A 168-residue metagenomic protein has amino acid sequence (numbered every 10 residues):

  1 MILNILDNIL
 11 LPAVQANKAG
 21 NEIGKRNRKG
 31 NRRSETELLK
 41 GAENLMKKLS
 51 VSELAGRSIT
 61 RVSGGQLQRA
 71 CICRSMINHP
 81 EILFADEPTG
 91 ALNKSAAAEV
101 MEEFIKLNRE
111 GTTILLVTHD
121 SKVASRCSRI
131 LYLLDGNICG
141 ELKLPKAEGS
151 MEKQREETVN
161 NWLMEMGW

Functional and structural regions predicted by a protein language model:
L6-V14: Short helical segment in ABC ATPase nucleotide-binding domains corresponding to the A-loop/adjacent helical element
V14-N17, E22-L54: Conserved ABC ATPase "signature" region
S58-V62, Q66: Conserved ABC ATPase signature
I72: Hydrophobic anchor residue at the start of the ABC signature
H79: Conserved catalytic motifs of ABC-family nucleotide-binding domains
L83-D86: Catalytic Walker B motif of ABC-type/P-loop ATPase nucleotide-binding domains
A98-E110: Helical segment within the ABC ATPase nucleotide-binding domain
